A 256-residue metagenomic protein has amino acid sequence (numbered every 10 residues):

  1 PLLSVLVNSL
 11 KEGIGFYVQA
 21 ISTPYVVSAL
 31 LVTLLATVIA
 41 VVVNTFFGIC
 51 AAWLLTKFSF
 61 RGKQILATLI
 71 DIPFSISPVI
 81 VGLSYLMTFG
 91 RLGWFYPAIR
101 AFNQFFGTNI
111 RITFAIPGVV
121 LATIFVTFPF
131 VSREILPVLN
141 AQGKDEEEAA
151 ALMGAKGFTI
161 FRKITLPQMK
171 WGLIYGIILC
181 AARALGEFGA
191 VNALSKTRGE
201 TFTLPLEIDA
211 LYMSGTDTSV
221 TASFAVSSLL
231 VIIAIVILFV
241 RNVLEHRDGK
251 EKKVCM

Functional and structural regions predicted by a protein language model:
P1-S28, T33-T37, V42, N192-T201 (+1 more regions): Short membrane-interfacial helix/loop motifs at transmembrane-helix boundaries
S4, L136-E147, A151, I164 (+1 more regions): C-terminal transmembrane helix and the adjacent membrane-cytosol boundary/short C-terminal tail of inner/organellar
I14-S22, V27, K63, G82-I124 (+2 more regions): Membrane-interfacial helix termini and adjacent extracytoplasmic/periplasmic loops of multi-pass transporters
G15-F16, I39-D71, L83, M87-F89 (+3 more regions): Transmembrane-helix boundary motif in ABC transporter permease subunits
Y17, P24, V191-V243, V254: Interhelical loop and adjacent transmembrane-helix boundary motif in polytopic membrane transport permeases
L31, L35-F47, A51, L166 (+4 more regions): Hydrophobic alpha-helical transmembrane segments of multipass integral membrane proteins, especially permease/channel
V42, I72, I76, L121 (+3 more regions): Transmembrane alpha-helices
F58-L66, W94-F95, A115, D145 (+3 more regions): Membrane-helix interface segments
